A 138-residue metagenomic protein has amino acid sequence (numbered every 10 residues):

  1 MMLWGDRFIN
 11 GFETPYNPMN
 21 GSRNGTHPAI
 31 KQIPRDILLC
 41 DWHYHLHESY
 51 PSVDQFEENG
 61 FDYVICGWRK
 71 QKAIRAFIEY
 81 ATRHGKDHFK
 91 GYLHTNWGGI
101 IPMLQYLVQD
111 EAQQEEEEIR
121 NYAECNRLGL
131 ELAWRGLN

Functional and structural regions predicted by a protein language model:
M1-N138: Substrate-binding groove of N-acetylhexosamine-processing glycoside hydrolases
